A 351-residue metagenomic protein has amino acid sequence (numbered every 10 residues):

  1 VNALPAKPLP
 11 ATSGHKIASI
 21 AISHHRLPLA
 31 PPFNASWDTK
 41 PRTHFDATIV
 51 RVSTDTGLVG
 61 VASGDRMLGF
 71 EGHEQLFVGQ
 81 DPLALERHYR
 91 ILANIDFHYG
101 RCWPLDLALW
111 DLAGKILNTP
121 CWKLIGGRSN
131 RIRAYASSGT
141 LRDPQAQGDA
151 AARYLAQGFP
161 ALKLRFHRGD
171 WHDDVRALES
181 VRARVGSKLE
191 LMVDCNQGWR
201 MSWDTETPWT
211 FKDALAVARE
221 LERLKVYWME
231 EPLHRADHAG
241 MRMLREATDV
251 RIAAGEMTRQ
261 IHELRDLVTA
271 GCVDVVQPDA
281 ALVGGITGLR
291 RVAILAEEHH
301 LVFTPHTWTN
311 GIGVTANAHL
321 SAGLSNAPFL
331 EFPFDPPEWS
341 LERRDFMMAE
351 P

Functional and structural regions predicted by a protein language model:
N2-K7, T12-P32, D38-P41, F45-A47 (+2 more regions): Flexible C-terminal active-site loop/helix
G14, S19-A21, V52-L117: Metal- or metallocofactor-binding catalytic centers and their adjacent structured scaffolds across diverse enzyme
I17, G57, H73, L105 (+7 more regions): Conserved, mostly hydrophobic/aromatic
F70-E74, D106, W110-D111, W122 (+6 more regions): Predominant activation on well-ordered alpha-helical scaffold segments within soluble catalytic domains
G79-Q80, A84-R87, K225, H234-A253 (+1 more regions): Shared catalytic-loop signature of beta/alpha-barrel
D106-L141, K188: Glycine-rich, aromatic-flanked loop segments that form ligand/cofactor-binding clefts across common enzyme folds
R131-T248: Metal-dependent enolase-superfamily TIM-barrel catalytic cores that perform enediolate-based chemistry
